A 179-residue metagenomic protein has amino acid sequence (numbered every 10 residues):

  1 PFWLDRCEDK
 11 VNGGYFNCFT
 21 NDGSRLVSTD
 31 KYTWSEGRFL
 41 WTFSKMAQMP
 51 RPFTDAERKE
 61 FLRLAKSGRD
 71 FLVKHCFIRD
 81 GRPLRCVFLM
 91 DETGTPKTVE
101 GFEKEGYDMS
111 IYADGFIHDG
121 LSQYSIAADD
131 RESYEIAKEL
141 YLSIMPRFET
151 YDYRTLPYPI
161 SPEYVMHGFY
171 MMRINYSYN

Functional and structural regions predicted by a protein language model:
P1-N179: Glycan-recognition and catalytic cores of secretory/periplasmic carbohydrate-active enzymes
